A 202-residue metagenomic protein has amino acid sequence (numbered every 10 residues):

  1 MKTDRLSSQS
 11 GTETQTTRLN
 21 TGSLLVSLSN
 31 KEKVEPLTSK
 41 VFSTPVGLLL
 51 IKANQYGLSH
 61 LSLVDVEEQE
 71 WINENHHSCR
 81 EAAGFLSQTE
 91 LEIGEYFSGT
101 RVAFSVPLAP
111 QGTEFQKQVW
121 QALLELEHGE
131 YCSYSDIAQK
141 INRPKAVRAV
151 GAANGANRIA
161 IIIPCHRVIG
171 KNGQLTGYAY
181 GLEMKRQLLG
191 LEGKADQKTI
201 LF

Functional and structural regions predicted by a protein language model:
M1-K145, L191, A195-F202: Basic nucleic-acid-binding alpha-helical/helix-turn surface characteristic of O6-alkylguanine DNA
K145-L189: Short glycine/serine-rich loop segments
